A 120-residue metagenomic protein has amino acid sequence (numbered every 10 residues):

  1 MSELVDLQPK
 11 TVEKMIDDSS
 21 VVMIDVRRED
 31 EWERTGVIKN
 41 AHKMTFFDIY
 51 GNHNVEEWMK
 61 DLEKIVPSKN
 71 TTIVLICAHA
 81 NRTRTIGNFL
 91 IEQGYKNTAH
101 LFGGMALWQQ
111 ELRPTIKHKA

Functional and structural regions predicted by a protein language model:
M1-V21, E29-T72, N81-A120: Rhodanese-like catalytic fold shared by cysteine-dependent sulfurtransferases and DSP/PTP-type phosphatases
D25: N-terminal glycine-rich beta->alpha transition that marks the start or flank of a dinucleotide-binding site
L75-C77: Short, surface-exposed ligand- or partner-binding patches at beta-edge/loop junctions that are enriched in aromatics
